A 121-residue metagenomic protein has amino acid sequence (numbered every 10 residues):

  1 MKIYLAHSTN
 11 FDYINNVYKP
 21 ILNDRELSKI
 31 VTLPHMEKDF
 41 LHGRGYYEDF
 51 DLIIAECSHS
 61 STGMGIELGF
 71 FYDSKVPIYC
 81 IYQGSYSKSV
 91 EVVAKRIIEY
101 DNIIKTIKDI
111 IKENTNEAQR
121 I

Functional and structural regions predicted by a protein language model:
M1-I121: Conserved catalytic or regulatory cores that recognize and/or transform ribose-phosphate-containing ligands
